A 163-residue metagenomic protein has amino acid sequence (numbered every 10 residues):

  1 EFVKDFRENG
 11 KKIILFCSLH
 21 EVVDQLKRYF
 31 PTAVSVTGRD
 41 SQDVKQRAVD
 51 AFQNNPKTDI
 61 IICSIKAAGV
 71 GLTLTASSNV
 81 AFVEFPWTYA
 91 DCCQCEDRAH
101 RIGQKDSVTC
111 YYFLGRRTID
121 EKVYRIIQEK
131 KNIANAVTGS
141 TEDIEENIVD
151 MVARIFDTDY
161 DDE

Functional and structural regions predicted by a protein language model:
E1-L15: Conserved interdomain hinge at the start of the Helicase C-terminal
E8-K11, R28-V34, A76, E129: Short glycine/proline-enriched coil/turn segments at helix->beta-strand junctions
I14-F16, D24-A68, D91: Conserved helicase ATPase core of P-loop NTP-dependent helicases/translocases
L19-V23, D40-S41, A67-A68, P86-T88 (+2 more regions): Short, solvent-exposed loop/turn segments at secondary-structure junctions
L26-R28, L72-A76, C93-Q94, Y124-R125: Short amphipathic alpha-helical segments
A33, I61, V80-A81, A99: Short, well-ordered beta-strand core segments
L72-F85, V108-F113: A short beta-strand element within the Helicase C-terminal
W87-E163: A conserved SF2-helicase RecA2
